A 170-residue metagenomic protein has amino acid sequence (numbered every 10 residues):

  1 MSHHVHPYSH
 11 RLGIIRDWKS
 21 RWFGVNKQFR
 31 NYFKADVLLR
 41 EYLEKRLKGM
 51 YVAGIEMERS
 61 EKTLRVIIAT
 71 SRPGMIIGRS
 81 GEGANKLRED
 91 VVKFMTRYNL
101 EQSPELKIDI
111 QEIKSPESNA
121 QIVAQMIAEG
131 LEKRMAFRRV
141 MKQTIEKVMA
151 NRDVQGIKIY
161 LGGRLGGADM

Functional and structural regions predicted by a protein language model:
M1-M170: RNA-contacting regions in translation and RNA-metabolism proteins, encompassing KH/S1 modules where present
